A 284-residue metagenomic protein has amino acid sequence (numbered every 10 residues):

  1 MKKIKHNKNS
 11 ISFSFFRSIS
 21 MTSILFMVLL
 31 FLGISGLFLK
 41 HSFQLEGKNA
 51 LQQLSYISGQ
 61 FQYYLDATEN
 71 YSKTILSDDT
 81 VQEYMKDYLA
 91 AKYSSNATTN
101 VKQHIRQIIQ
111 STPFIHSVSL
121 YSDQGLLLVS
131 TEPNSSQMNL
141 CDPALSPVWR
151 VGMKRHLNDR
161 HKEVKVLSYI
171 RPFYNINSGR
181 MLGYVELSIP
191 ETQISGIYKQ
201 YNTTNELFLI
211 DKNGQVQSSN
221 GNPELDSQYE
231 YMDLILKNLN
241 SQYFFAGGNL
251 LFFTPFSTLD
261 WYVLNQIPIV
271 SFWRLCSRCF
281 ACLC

Functional and structural regions predicted by a protein language model:
K2-Q44, K48: Extreme N-terminal signal-anchor transmembrane helix of membrane signaling/transducer proteins, especially in bacteria
K48-L145: Extracytoplasmic/periplasmic sensory segments of membrane signal-transduction proteins
S95-Q103, L126-N158, T204-E206, Q215 (+1 more regions): Extracytoplasmic/periplasmic sensor domains and loops in membrane signaling proteins
T98-T112, R180-S218, P223-E224: Solvent-exposed, extracytoplasmic
I109-S188: Extracytoplasmic/periplasmic ligand-binding sensor regions of membrane-associated signaling proteins
S168-N175, M181-E191, F245-C279: Short, hydrophobic beta-strand elements of compact beta-sandwich sensory domains
A281-C284: Selective recognition of signaling/oligomerization transmembrane alpha-helices
